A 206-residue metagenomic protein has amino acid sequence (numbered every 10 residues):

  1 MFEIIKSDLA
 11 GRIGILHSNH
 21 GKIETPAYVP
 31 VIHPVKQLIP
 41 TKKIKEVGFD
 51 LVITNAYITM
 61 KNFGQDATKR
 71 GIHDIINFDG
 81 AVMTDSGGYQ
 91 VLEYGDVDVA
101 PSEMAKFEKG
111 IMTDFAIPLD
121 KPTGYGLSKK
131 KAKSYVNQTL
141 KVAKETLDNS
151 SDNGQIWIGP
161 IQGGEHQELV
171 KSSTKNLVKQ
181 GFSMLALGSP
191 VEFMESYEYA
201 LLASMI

Functional and structural regions predicted by a protein language model:
M1-D152: Non-catalytic, usually N-terminal nucleic-acid engagement modules in DNA/RNA processing proteins
N149-I206: Glycine-rich phosphate/ribose-binding loops and adjacent secondary-structure elements that form binding surfaces
